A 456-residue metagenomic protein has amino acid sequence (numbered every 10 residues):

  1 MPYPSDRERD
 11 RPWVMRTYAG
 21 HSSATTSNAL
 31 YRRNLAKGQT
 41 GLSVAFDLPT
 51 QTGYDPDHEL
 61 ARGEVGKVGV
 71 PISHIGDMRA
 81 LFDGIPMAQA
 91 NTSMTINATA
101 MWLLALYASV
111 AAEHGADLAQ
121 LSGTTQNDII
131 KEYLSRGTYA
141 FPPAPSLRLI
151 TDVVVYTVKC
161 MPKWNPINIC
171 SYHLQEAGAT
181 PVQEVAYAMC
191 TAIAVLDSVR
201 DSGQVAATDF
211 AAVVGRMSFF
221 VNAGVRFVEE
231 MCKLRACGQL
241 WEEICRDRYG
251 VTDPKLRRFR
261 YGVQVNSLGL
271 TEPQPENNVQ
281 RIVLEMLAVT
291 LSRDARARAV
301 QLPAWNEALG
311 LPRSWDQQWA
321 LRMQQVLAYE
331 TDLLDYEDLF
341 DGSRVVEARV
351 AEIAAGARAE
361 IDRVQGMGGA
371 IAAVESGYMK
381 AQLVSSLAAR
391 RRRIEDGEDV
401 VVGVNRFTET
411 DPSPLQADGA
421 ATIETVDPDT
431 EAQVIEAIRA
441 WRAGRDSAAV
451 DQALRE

Functional and structural regions predicted by a protein language model:
M1-E230, R248-V251, K255-G262, R296-P303: Catalytic alpha/beta active-site cores
D10, D57-L60, M87-A88, I130-E132 (+10 more regions): Short acidic (Asp/Glu) and glycine-rich catalytic loops that position anionic groups and cofactors
G20-S22, D47-P49, T99, I130 (+13 more regions): Short, glycine-/Ser/Thr-/acidic-enriched flexible segments
G38, H74, G115, W241 (+4 more regions): Conserved, mostly hydrophobic/aromatic
R62-K67, T92, K131-F141, E176-G178 (+7 more regions): Short beta-alpha connecting loops at secondary-structure transitions that line or flank enzyme active sites
V110-H114, E132, V153-C170, A188 (+10 more regions): Change "in soluble alpha/beta enzymes" to "in soluble alpha/beta proteins
M189-A192, F220-N222, F227-P312, D316-A320: Glycine-rich anion/phosphate-binding loop at the beta-strand->alpha-helix junction
R313-S314, Q318-Q325, Y329-E456: Flexible, glycine-rich loop/tail regions that form catalytic "lids" or insertion modules at the edges of active sites
